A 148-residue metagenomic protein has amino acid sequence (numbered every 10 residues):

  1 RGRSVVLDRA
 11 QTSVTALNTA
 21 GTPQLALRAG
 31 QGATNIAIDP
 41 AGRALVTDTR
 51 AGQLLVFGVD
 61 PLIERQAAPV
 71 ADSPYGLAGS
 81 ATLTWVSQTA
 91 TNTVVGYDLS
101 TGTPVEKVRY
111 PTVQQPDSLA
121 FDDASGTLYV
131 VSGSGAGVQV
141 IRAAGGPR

Functional and structural regions predicted by a protein language model:
R1-R148: Predominantly soluble domains enriched in secretory-pathway, periplasmic, or organellar proteins
